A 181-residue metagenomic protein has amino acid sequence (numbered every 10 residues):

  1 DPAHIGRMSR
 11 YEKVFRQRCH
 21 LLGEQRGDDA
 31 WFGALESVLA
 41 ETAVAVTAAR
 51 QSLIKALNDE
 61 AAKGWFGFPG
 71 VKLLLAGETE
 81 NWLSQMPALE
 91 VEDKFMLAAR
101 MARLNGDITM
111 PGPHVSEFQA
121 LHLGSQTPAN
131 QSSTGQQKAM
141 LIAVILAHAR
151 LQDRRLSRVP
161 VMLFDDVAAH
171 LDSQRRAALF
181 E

Functional and structural regions predicted by a protein language model:
D1-L21: Extended, charged alpha-helical "arm/stalk" segments used for dimerization and assembly in large NTPase-driven machines
P2-G6, G27, S52: Alpha-helical structural elements of signaling/regulatory helical domains
L22-R26: Secondary-structure edge/capping motif, primarily at the C-terminal ends of alpha-helices and the immediately following
A30-V161, H170-A178: Conserved NTPase motor "head" modules and their coupling/switch loops across ABC/AAA+ ATPases, GTPases, and GHKL ATPases
D165-V167: Walker B catalytic acidic pair
E181: Conserved catalytic/switch belt of AAA+ P-loop NTPases
